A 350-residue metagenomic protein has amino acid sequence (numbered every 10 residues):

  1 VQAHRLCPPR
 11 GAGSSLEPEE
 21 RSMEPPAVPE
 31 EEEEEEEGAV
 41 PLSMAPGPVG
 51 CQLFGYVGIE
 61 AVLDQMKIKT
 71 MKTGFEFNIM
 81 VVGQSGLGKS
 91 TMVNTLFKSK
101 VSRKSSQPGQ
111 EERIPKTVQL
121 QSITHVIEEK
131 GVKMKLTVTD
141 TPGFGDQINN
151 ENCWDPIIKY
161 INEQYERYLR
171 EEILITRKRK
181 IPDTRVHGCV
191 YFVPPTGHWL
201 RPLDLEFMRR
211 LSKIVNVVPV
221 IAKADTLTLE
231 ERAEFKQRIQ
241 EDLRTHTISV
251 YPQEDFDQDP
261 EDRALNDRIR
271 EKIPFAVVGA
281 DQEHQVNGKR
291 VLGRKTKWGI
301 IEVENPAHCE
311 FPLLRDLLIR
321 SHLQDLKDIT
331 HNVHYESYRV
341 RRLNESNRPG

Functional and structural regions predicted by a protein language model:
V1-Q164, R315-I319: Conserved G1/Walker A P-loop phosphate-binding module
A27, P41-M44, R185, P202-L203 (+1 more regions): Conserved GTP-binding G-domain of TRAFAC-class P-loop NTPases and closely related GTPase folds
S43, A61-D64, G74-V82, P108 (+5 more regions): Short interface patches used for recognition in eukaryotic signaling and trafficking proteins
Q52-F54, T70-F77, V82, L87-S90 (+10 more regions): Eukaryote-biased feature marking scaffold/signaling PDZ-domain proteins and nuclear chromatin regulators
L53, F144-E151, I158-P202, V217-P219 (+3 more regions): Conserved Switch II/interswitch segment of TRAFAC-class P-loop GTPases
L63-I68, E76-M80, E111, L120-V126 (+4 more regions): Eukaryotic intrinsically disordered and solvent-exposed regulatory patches
M92-L96, C153-P156, Y160, F207-R210 (+2 more regions): Alpha-helical scaffold elements adjacent to nucleotide-binding pockets in ATP/GTP-utilizing enzyme cores
R103-Q107, E166-I173, V250-P252: Active-site phosphate-binding and catalytic loops of NTP-dependent enzymes
